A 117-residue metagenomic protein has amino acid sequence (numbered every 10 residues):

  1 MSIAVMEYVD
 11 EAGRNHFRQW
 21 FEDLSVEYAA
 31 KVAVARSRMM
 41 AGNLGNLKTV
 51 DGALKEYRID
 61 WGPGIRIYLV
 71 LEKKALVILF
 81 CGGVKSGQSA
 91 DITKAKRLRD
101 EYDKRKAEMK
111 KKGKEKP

Functional and structural regions predicted by a protein language model:
M1-G64, K73-V77, V84-P117: Basic, Lys/Arg-enriched alpha-helical interface segments
